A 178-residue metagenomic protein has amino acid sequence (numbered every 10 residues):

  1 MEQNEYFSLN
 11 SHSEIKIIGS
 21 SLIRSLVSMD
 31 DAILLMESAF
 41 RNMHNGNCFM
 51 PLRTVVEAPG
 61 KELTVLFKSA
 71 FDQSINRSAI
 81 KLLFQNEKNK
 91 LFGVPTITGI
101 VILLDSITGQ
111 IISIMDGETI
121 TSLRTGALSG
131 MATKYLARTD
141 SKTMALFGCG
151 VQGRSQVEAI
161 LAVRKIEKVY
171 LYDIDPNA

Functional and structural regions predicted by a protein language model:
M1-S122, G130, A137-D140: N-terminal ligand-binding/catalytic initiation module
M144-A145: Conserved beta-strand elements of the Class I
C149-G150: Glycine-rich Rossmann-fold phosphate-binding loop(s) that bind the pyrophosphate of adenine dinucleotide cofactors
G153-R154: N-terminal Rossmann-fold NAD(P) dinucleotide-binding loop
I160: Aromatic pocket-lining residues of Rossmann-like dinucleotide-binding sites
V163-A178: NAD(P)-binding Rossmann-fold cofactor-contacting core
